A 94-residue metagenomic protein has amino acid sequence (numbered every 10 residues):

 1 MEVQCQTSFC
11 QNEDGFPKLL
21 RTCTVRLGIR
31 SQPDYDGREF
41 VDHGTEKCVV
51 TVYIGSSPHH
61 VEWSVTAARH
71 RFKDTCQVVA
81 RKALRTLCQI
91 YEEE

Functional and structural regions predicted by a protein language model:
M1-E62, R69-Q77, R81-E94: N-terminal segment of the canonical double-stranded RNA-binding domain
